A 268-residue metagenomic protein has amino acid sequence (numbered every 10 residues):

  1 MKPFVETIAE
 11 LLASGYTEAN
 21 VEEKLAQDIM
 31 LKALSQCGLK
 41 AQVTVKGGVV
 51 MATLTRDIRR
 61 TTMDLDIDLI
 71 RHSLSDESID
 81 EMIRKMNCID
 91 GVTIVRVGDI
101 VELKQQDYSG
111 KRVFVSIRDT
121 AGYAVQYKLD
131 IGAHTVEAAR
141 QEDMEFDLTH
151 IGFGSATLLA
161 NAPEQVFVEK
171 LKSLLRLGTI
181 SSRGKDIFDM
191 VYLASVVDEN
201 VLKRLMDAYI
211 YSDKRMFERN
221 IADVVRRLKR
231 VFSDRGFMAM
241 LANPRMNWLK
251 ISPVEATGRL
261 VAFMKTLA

Functional and structural regions predicted by a protein language model:
M1-V43, T53-T61, L65, L69-A268: Structured mid-to-C-terminal alpha-helical surface segments
V45-V49: Glycine-rich beta-strand-to-loop/alpha-helix junction loops that act as flexible
